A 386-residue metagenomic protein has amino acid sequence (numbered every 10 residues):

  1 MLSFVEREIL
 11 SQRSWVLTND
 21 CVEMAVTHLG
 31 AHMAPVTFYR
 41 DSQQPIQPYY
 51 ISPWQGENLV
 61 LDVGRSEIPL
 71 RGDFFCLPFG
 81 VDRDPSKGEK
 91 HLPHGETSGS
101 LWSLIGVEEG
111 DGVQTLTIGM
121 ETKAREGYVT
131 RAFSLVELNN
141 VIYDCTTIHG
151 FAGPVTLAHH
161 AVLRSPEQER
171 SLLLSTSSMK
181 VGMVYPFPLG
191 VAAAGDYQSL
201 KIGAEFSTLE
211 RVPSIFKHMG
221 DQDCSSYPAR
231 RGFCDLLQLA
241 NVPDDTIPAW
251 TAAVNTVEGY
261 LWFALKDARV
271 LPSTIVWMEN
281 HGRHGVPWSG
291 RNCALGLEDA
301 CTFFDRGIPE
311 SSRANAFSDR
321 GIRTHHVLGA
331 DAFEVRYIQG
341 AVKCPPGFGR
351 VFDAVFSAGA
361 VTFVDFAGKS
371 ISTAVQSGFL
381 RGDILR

Functional and structural regions predicted by a protein language model:
M1-Y143, P154-R386: Surface-exposed acidic/polar loop and edge beta-strand patches at domain peripheries
T147-F151: Asparagine-centered strand-capping/turn motif at beta-strand->loop junctions
